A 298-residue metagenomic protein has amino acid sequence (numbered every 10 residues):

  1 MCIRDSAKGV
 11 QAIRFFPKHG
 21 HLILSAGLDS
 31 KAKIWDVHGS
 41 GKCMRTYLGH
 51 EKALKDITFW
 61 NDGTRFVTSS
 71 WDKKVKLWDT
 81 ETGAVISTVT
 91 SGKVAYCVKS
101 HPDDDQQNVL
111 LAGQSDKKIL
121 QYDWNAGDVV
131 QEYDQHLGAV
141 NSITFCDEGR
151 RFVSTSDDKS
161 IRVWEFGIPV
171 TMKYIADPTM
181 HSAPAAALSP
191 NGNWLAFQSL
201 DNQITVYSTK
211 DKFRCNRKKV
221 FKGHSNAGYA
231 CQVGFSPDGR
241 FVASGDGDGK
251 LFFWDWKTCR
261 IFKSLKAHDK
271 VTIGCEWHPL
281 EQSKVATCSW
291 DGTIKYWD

Functional and structural regions predicted by a protein language model:
R4-V10, L48-L54, V89-A95, D134-V140 (+3 more regions): WD40/WD-repeat beta-propeller blade N-cap
G9, H19, C43, A53 (+15 more regions): WD40/WD-repeat beta-propeller blade-loop signature
I13, A32-D36, V75-D79, V98 (+5 more regions): WD40-repeat beta-propellers
I13-G20, T58-G63, K99-Q107, T144-R150 (+4 more regions): Loop/turn segments within WD40 beta-propeller blades
G20-L24, I34, M44-R45, G63-V67 (+11 more regions): Structural hallmark of WD40 beta-propellers
A26-D29, S69-D72, G113-D116, T155-D158 (+3 more regions): Conserved strand-to-loop turn within each blade of WD40 beta-propeller repeats
K42-T46, A84-T88, D128-Y133, V170-A176 (+2 more regions): A short beta-strand motif characteristic of beta-propeller blades
E276-D298: Blade-level signature of beta-propeller repeat domains, shared across WD40, Kelch, NHL, RCC1 and BNR/Asp-box propellers
